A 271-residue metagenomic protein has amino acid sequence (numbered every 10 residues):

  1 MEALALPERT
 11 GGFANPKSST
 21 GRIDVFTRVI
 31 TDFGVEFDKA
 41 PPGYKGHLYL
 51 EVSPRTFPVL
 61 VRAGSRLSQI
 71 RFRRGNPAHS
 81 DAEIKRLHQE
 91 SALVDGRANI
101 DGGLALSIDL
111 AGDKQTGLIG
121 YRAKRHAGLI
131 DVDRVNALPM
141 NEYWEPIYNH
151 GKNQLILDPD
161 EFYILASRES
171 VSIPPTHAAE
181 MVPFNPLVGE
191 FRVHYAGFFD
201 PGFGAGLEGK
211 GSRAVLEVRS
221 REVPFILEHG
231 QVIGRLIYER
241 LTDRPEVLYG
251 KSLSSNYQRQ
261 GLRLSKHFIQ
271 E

Functional and structural regions predicted by a protein language model:
M1-E271: DUTPase catalytic domain/fold
